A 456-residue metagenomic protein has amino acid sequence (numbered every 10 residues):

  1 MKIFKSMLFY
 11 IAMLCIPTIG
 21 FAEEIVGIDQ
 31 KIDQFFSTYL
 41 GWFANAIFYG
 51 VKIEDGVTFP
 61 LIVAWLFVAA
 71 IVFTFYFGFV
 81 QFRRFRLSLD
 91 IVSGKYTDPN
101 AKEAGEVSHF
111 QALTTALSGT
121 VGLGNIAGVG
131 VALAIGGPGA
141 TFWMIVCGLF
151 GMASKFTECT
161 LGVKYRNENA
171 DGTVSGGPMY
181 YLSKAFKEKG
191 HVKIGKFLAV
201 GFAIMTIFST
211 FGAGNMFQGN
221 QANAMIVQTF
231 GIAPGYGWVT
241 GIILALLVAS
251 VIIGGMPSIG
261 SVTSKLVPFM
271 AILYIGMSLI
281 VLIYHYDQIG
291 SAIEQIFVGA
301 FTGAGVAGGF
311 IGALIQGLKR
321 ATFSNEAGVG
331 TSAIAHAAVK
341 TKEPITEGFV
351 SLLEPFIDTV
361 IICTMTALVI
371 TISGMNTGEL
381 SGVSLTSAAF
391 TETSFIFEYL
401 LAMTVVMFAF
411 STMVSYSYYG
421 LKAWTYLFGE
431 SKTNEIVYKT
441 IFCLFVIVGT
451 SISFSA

Functional and structural regions predicted by a protein language model:
K2-G119, L123, A134-P138, G151: N-terminal alpha-helical transmembrane segments of multi-pass membrane transport and channel/translocase proteins
I3-S6, V68, Y76-L89, L198 (+6 more regions): Membrane-interface loop-to-helix entry segments
I19-I25, Y76-F82, N125-G128, T210-N223 (+5 more regions): Transmembrane helix-loop junctions in multi-pass membrane proteins
E23, E158-D171, M277-Q295, V306-G309 (+2 more regions): Extracellular/periplasmic helix-exit of transmembrane alpha-helices
F73-T74, L117-S118, C147-V174, S183-N220 (+4 more regions): Helix-loop-helix module between adjacent transmembrane segments
V80-H109, V131-L133, G137-T141, A153-K193 (+2 more regions): Flexible loop linkers connecting adjacent transmembrane helices in multi-pass alpha-helical membrane transporters
N100-I135, L161-K164, A170-F186, F197 (+2 more regions): Alpha-helical membrane segments and immediately flanking helix-loop junctions that form or couple to the substrate/ion
F150-E158, T240-M256, V267-D287, K319-T322 (+2 more regions): Selective recognition of specific alpha-helical transmembrane segments in multi-pass small-molecule
